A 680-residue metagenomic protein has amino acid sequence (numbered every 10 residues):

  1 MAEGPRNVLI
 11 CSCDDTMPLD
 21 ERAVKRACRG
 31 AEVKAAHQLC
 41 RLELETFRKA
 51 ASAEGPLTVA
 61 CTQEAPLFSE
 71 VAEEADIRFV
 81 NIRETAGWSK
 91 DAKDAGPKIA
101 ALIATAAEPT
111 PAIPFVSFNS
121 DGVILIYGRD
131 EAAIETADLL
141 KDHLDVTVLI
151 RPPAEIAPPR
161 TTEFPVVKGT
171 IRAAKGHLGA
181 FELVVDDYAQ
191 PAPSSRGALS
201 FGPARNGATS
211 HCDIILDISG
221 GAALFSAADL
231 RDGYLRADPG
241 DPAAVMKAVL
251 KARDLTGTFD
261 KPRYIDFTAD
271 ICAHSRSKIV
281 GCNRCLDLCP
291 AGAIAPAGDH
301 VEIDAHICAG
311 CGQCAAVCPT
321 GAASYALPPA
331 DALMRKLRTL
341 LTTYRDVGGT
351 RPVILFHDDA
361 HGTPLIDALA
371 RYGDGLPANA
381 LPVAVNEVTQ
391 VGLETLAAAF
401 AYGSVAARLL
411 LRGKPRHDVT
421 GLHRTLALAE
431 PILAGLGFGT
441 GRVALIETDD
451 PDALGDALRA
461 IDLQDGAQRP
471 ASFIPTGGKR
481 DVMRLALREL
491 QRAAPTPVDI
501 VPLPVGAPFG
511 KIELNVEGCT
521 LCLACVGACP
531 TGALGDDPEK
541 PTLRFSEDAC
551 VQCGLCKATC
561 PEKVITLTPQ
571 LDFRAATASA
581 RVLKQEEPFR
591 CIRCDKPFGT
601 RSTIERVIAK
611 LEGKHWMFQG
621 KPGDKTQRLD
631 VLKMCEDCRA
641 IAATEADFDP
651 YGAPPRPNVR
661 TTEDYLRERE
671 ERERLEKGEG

Functional and structural regions predicted by a protein language model:
A2-E3, S117, A248, D270 (+3 more regions): Flanking helices and flexible, charged tails adjoining ferredoxin-like Fe-S electron-transfer domains in multi-subunit
A2-L288, G292, R351-P364, G421 (+6 more regions): Ferredoxin-type iron-sulfur electron-transfer modules and their immediate structural context
G55-P56, D213, V353, A380 (+3 more regions): Conserved acidic residues
C289, V317-C318, A528-C529, T559-C560: Cysteine-centered loop/knuckle micro-motif
A297-L337, G413-T425, R442-E447, A453: Terminal amphipathic helices with adjacent charged low-complexity linkers/tails
L369, A378-L381, S404-V405, R412 (+1 more regions): Long C-terminal interaction/binding lobes of large macromolecular proteins
D536-R544: A cross-kingdom feature marking solvent-exposed beta-strand/loop segments within repeated, beta-rich binding/scaffold
